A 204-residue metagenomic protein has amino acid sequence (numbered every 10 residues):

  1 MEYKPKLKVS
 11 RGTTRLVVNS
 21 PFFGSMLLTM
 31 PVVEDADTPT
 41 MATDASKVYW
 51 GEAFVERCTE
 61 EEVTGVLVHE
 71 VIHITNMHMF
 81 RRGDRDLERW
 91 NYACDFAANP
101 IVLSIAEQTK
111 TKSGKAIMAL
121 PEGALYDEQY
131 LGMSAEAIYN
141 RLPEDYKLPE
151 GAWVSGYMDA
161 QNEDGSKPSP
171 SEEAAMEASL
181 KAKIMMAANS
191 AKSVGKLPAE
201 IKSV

Functional and structural regions predicted by a protein language model:
M1-G65, V71-V204: Short, functionally important secondary-structure microenvironments
